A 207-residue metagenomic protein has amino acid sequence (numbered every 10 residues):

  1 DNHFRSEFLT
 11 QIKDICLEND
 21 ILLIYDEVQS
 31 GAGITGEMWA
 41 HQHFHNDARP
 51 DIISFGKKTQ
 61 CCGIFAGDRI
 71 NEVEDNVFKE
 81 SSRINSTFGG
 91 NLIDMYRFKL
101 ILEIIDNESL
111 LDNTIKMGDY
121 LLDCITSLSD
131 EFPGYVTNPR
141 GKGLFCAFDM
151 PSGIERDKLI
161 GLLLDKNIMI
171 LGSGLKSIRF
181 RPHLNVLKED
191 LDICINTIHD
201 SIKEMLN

Functional and structural regions predicted by a protein language model:
D1-N207: Conserved N-terminal phosphate-binding loop of PLP-dependent enzymes in the Aspartate aminotransferase
